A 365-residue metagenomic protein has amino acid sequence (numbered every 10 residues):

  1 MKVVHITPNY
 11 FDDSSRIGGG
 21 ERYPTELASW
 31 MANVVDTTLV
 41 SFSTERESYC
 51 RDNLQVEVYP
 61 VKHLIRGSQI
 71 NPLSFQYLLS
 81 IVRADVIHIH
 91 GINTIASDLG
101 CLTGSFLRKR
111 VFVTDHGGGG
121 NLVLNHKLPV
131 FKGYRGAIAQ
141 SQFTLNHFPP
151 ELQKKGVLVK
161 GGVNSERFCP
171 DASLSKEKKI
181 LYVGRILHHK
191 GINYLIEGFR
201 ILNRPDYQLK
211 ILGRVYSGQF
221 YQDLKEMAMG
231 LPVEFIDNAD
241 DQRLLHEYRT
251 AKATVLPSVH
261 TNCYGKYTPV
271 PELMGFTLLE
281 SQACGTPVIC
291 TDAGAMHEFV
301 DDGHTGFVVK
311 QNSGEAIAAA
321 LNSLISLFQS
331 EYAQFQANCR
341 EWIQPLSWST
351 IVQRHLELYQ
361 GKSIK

Functional and structural regions predicted by a protein language model:
M1-E45, R200: N-terminal subdomain of nucleotide-sugar transferases
R22, L187-I201, Q219: A conserved mid-protein helix/loop that constitutes part of the nucleotide-sugar donor-binding site
E57, G120, K132-P170: Donor nucleotide-sugar binding/catalytic pocket of nucleotide-sugar-dependent glycosyltransferases
V183, Q208-Q222, D237: Glycosyltransferase donor-sugar binding loop
Y221-L245, A253: Nucleotide-activated donor-binding/catalytic signature segment of Leloir-type glycosyltransferases, i.e., the conserved
R249-L273, T286: Acidic donor-binding loop of glycosyltransferase active sites
D302-G303, F307-G314, S323-Q329: Conserved acidic donor-binding segment of nucleotide-sugar-dependent glycosyltransferases
S330-P345: A short, well-ordered alpha-helix in the C-terminal region of glycosyltransferases
